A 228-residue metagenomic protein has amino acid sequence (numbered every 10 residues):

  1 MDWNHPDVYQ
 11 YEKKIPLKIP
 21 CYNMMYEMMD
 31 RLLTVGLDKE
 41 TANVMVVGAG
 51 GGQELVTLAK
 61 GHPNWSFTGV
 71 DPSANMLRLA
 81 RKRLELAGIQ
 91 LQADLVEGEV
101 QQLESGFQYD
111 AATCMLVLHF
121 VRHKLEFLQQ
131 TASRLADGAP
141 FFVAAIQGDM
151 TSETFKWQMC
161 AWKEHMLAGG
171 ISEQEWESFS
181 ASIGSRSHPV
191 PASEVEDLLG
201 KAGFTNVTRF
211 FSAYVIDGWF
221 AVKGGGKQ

Functional and structural regions predicted by a protein language model:
M1-E40, T57: Conserved class I S-adenosyl-L-methionine
N43-V47, G51-Q102: Class I SAM-dependent methyltransferase SAM/SAH-binding core
Q101-A112: A short acidic, Gly/Pro-enriched loop at the edge of an enzyme's catalytic core that lines a small-molecule cofactor
D110-K124: A short SAM/SAH-binding and catalytic strip from SAM-dependent methyltransferases
L125-D137: A short glycine-rich, Lys/Arg-flanked "PGG" loop and its adjoining helix->strand segment in the class I
F142-G169: Conserved class I S-adenosyl-L-methionine
S185-A202: Short alpha-helix
A202, T208, A213-Q228: C-terminal lobe and adjacent flexible extensions of AdoMet/dcAdoMet transferase-like proteins
